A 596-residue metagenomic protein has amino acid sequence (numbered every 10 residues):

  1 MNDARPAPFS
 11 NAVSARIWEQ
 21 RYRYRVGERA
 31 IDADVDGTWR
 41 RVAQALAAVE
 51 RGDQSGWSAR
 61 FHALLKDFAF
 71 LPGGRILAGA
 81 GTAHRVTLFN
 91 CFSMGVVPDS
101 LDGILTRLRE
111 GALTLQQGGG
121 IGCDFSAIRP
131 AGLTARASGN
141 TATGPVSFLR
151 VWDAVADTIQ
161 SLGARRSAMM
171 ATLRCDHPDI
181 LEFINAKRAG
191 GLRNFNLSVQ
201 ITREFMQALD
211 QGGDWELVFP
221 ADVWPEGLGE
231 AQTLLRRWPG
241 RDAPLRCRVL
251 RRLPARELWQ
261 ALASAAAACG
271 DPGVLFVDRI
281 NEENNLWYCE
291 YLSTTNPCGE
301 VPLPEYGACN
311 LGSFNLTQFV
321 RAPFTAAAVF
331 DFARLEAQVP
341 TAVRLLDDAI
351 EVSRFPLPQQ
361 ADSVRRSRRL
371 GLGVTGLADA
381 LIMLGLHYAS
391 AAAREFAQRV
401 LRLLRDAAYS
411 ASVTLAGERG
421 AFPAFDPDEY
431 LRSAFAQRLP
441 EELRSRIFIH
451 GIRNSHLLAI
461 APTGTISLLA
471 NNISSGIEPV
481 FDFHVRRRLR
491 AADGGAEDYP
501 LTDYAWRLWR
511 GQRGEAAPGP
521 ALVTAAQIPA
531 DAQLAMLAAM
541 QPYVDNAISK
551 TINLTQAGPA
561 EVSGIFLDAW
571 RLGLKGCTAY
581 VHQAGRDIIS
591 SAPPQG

Functional and structural regions predicted by a protein language model:
M1-L88, G95, L234-R246, W259-A268 (+5 more regions): Acidic/polar, glycine-rich intrinsically disordered N-terminal extensions of enzymes
N2-F9, F89-F332, F355-Q359, A408 (+1 more regions): Active-site cavity-forming subdomains of large catalytic enzyme subunits
F9, A30-A33, G52, L77-H84 (+14 more regions): Alpha-helix capping and helix-loop boundary segments enriched in small/acidic/polar residues
S10-W18, A63-G81, C175, A342-V352 (+3 more regions): Core structural elements
N11-R16, I201-F205, D210, N281-G307 (+8 more regions): Terminal amphipathic helices with adjacent charged low-complexity linkers/tails
L64, G81-T82, F125-A131, A171-D179 (+9 more regions): A glycine-rich phosphate-binding loop feature that marks nucleotide/adenosyl-phosphate handling sites
A221-D222, Q338-A361, R365, H387-T463 (+3 more regions): Internal maturation/activation junctions in enzymes
E300-P302, L346-E351, S433, R446-R453 (+1 more regions): Catalytic alpha/beta core of large soluble enzyme barrels
